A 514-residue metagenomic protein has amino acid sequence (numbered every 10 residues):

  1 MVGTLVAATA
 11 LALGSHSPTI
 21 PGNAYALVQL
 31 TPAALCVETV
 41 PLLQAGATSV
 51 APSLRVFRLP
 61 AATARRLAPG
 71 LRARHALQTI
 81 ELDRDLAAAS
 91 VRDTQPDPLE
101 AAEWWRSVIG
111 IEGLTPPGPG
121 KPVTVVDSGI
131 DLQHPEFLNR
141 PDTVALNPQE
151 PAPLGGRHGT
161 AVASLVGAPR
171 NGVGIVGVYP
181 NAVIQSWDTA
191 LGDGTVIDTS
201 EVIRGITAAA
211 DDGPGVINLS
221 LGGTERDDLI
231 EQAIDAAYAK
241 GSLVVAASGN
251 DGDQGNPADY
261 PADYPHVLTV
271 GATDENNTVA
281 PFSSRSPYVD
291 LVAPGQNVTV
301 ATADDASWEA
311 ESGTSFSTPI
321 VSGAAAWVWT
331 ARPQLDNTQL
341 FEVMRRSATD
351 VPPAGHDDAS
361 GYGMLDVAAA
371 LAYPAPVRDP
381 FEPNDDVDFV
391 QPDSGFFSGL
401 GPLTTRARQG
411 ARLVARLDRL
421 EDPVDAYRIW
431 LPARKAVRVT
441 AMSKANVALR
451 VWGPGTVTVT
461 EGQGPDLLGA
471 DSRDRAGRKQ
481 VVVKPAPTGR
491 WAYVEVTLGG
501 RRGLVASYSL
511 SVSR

Functional and structural regions predicted by a protein language model:
P18, C36, V40-A102: Autoinhibitory propeptides
L27, E81, P122-V125, V176-G177 (+6 more regions): Structural recognition of the beta-strand scaffold that forms the well-ordered cores of secreted hydrolase catalytic
R72-P122, I130, H134-E136, P383-P402 (+2 more regions): Protease zymogen maturation seam
P98-Q185, A190-L191, E201-G205, D211-D212 (+3 more regions): Active-site core segment of subtilase-fold serine proteases
A163-V166, Q185-A190, G215, A247 (+3 more regions): Hydrolase catalytic cores
S186-H266, N276-V279, R285, D304-T318 (+1 more regions): Substrate-binding/access-modulating region of protease and related hydrolase catalytic domains
G205-S220, D228-L229, A233, K240-S242 (+3 more regions): C-terminal subdomain of the subtilisin-like protease fold in secreted/lumenal serine endopeptidases
S360-G361, A372, R408-R514: Acidic, Ser/Thr/Pro-rich low-complexity intrinsically disordered segments
